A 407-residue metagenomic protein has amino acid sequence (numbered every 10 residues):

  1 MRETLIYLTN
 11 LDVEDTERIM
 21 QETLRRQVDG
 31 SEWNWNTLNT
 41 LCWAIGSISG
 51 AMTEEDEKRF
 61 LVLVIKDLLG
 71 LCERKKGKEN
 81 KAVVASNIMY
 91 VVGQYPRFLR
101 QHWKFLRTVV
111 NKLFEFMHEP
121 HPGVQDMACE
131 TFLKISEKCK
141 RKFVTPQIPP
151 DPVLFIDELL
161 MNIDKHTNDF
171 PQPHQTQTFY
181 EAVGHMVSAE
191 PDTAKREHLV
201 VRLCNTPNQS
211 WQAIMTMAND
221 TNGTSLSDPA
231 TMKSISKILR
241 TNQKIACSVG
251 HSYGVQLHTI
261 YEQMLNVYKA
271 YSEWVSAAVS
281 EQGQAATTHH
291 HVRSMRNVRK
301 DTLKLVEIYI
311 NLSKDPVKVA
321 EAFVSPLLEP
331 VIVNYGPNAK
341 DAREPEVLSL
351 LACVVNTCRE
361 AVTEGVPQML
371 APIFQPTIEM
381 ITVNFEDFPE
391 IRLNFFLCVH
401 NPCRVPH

Functional and structural regions predicted by a protein language model:
R2-H407: Karyopherin-beta/Importin-beta family HEAT-repeat alpha-solenoid scaffold
